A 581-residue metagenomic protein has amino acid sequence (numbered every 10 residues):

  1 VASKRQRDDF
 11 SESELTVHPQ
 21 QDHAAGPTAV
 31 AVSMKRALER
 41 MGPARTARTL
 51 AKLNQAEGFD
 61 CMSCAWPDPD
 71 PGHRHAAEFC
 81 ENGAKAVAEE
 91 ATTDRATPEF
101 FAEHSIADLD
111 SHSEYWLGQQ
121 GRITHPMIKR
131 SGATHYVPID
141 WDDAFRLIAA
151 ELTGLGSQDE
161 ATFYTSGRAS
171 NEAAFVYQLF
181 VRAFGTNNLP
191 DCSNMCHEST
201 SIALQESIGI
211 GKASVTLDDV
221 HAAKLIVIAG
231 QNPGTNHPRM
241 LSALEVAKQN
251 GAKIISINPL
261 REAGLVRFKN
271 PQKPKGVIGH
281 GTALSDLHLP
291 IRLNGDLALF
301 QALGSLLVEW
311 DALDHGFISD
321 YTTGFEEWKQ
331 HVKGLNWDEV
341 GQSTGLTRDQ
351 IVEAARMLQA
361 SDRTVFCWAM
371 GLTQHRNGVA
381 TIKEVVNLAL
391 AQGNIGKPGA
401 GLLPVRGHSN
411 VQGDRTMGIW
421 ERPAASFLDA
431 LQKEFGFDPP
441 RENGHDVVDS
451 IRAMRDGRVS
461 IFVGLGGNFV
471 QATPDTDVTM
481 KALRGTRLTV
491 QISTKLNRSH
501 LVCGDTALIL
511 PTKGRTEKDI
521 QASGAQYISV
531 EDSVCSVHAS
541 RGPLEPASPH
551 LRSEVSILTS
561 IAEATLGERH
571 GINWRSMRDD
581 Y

Functional and structural regions predicted by a protein language model:
V1-F59, C64: Intrinsically disordered, low-structural-confidence terminal and linker regions
A2-V30, G121-S409, M417, L431-Y581: Cofactor-pocket helix-loop regions in the catalytic cores of large enzyme subunits
C61-C64, C80, C196: Disulfide-bonded cysteines in secreted/extracellular proteins and peptides
S63-W66, G467: Short Cys/His-rich local motifs and their 1-3 flanking residues in nucleic-acid-associated proteins and small
P67-V87: Iron-sulfur (Fe-S) cluster-binding segments and ferredoxin-like electron-carrier domains, especially [2Fe-2S]
A86-H135, F145: Low-complexity, highly charged intrinsically disordered N-terminal segments that act as targeting/localization
G418-R422: Surface-exposed loop and adjacent secondary-structure segments within mature catalytic domains
L428: Acidic, glycine-rich segments within the central catalytic cores of soluble metabolic enzymes that bind/position
